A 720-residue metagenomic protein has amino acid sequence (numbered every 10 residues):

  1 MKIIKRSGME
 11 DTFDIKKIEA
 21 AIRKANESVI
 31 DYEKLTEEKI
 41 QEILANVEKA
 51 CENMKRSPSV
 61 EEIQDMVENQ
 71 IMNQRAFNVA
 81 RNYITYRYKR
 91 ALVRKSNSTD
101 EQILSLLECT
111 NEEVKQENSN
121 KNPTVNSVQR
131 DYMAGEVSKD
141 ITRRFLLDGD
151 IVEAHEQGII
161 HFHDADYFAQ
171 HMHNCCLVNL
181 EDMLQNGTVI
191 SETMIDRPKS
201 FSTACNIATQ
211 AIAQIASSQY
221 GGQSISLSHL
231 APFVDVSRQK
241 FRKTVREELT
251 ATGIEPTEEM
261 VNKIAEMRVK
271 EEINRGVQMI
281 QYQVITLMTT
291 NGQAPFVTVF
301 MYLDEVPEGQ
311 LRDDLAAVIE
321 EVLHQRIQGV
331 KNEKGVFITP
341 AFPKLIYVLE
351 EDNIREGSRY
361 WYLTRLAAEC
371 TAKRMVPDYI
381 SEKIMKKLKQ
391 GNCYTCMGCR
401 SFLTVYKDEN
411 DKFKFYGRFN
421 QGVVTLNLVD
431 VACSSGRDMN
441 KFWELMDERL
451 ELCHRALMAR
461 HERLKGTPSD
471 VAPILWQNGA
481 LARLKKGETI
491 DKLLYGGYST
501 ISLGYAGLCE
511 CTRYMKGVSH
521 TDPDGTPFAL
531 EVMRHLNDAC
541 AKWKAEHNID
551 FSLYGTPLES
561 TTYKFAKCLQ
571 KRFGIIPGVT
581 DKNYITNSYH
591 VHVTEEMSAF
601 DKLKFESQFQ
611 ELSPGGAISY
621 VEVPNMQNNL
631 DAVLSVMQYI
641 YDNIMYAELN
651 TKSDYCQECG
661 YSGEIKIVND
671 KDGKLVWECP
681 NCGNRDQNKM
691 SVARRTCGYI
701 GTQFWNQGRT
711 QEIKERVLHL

Functional and structural regions predicted by a protein language model:
M1-T110, K714-H719: Charged, amphipathic alpha-helical regulatory modules used for macromolecular assembly or allosteric control
F13-I15, G417, A693: Non-cofactor substrate-recognition interfaces
D14, V668, T696-Y699: Conformational switch/transducer regions in large eukaryotic molecular machines and scaffolds
K89-G497, V518, D522-R685, S691: Conserved catalytic cores of very large enzyme subunits
I273-V277, Q281, R513-Y514, R709-E715: Metallocofactor- and cofactor-centric catalytic cores in central/energy metabolism, strongly enriched
I501-Y514, R534, R695: Contiguous, well-ordered alpha-helical segments that form the cores/surfaces of helical PPI scaffolds
N681-L720: Long insertion/accessory domains within large nucleic-acid-processing enzymes
